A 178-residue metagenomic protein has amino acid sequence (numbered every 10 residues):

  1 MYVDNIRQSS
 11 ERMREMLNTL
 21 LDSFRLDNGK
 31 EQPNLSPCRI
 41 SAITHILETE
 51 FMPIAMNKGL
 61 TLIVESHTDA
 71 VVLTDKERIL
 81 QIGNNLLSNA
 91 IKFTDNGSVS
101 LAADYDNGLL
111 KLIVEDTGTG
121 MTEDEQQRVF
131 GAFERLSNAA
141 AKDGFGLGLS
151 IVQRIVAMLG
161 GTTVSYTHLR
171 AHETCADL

Functional and structural regions predicted by a protein language model:
Q8-M13: Short alpha-helical segment of the dimerization/phosphotransfer core of two-component systems
L20, F24-L35: Helix-loop junction within the histidine kinase core
N34-R39, M56, T61-A70: Conserved catalytic submotifs in the C-terminal HATPase_c
A90-I91: Short helix-loop "hinge" at the ATP-lid/N-box region of the Bergerat-fold HATPase_c
M121-F133: Short conserved segment of the HATPase_c
V156-A157: Detector for a conserved hydrophobic position within an alpha-helical segment of the HATPase_c
G160-T162: Conserved glycine-rich
T167-T174: Conserved small/polar residues in nucleotide/adenosyl-binding loops
